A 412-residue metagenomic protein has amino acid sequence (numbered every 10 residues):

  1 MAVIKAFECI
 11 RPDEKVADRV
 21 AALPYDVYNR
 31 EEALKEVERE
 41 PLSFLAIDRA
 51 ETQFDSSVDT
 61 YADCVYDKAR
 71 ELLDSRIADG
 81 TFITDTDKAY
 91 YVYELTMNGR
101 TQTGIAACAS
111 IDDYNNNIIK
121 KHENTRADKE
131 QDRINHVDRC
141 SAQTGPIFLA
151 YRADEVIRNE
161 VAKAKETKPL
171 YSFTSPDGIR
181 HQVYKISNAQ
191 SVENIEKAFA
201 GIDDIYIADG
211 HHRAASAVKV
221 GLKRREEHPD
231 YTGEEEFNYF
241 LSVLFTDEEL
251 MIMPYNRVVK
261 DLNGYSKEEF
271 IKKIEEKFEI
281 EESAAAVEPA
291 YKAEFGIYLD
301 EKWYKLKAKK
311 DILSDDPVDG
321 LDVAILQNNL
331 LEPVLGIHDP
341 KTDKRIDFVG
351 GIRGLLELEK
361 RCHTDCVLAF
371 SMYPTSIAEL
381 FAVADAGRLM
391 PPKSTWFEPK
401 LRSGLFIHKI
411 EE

Functional and structural regions predicted by a protein language model:
M1-E412: Surface-exposed, charge/polar-rich loops and edge strands
